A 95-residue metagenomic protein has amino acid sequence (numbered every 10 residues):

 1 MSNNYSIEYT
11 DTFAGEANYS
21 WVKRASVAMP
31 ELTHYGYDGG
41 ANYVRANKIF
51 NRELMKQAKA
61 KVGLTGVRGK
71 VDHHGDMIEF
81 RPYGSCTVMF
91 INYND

Functional and structural regions predicted by a protein language model:
N3-D11: A short beta-strand micro-motif
I7, W21-V22, R68: Generic N-terminal leader/processing signal
T10-T12, P30-H34, Y83-S85, Y93: Generic structural motif
E16-A60: Short, flexible N-terminal segments of the mature chain
R52-D95: Short, mixed-charge low-complexity intrinsically disordered segments
